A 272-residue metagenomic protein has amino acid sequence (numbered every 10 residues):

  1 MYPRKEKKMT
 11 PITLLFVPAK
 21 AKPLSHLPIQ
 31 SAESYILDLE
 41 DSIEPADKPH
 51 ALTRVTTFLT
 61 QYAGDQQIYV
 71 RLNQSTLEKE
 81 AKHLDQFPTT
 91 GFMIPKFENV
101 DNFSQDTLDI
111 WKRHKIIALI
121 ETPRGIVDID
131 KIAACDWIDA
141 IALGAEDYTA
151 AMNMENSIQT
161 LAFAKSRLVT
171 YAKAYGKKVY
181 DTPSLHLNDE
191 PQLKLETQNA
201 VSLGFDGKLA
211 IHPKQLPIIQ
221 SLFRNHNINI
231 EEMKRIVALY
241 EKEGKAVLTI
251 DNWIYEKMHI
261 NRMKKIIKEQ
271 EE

Functional and structural regions predicted by a protein language model:
M1-E272: Expand to "…catalyze enediolate/carbanion chemistry for C-C bond making/breaking, isomerization, decarboxylation
